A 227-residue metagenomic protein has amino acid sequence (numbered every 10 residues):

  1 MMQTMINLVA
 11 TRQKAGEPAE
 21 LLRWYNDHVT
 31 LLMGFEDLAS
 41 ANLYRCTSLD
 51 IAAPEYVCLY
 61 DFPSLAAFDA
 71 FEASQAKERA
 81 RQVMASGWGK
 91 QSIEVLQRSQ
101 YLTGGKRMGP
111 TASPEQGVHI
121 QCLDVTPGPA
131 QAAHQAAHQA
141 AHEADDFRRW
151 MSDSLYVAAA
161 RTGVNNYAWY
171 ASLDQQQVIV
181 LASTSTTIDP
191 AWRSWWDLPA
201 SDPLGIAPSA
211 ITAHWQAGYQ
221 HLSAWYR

Functional and structural regions predicted by a protein language model:
M2-I6, Y226: Hydrophobic, proline/glycine-rich low-complexity stretches
M5-R12, Y44-S74, E115-V125, N166-A200: Short, well-ordered beta-strand segments in beta-rich or mixed alpha/beta enzyme and ligand-binding folds
E17-N42, A130-H134, H142-N165: Short amphipathic alpha-helical segments
M33-A39, I51, D61-S99, A160-N165 (+2 more regions): An amphipathic, aromatic/His-enriched active-site/gating alpha helix that lines ligand/cofactor pockets
N42-T47, S99-T111, A168-Y170, Q220-S223: Short amphipathic beta-strand and strand-loop transition segments with alternating hydrophobic
Y44, M84, W88, W150-M151: Tyrosine-centered aromatic motifs in long, intrinsically disordered, low-complexity repeat arrays
S86-A130, H142-D146: Surface-exposed beta-loop interaction hotspot
